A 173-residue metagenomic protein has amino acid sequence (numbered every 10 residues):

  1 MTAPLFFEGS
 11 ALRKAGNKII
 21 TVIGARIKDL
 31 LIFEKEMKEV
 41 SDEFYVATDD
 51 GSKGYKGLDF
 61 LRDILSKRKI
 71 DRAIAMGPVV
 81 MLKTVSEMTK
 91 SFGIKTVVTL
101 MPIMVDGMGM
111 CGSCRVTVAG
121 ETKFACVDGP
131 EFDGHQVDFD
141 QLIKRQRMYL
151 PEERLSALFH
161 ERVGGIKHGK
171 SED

Functional and structural regions predicted by a protein language model:
M1-V105: FNR/FR-type flavoprotein reductase catalytic core
T2-P4, V79, M101-E131: Local cysteine-cluster metal-coordination motifs and their immediate loop/turn environment, predominantly Fe-S cluster
N17-I19, I70-D71, T96-V97, E121-F124 (+1 more regions): Short secondary-structure transition/capping segments
D50-Y55, A75-P78, M104-G107, V127-P130 (+2 more regions): Short C-terminal domain-edge/linker segments immediately following a structured domain
S86-E87, S91-F92, S113-P151, I166-E172: Iron-sulfur (Fe-S) cluster-binding segments and ferredoxin-like electron-carrier domains, especially [2Fe-2S]
R162-V163: Charged, amphipathic alpha-helical linkers/stalks
